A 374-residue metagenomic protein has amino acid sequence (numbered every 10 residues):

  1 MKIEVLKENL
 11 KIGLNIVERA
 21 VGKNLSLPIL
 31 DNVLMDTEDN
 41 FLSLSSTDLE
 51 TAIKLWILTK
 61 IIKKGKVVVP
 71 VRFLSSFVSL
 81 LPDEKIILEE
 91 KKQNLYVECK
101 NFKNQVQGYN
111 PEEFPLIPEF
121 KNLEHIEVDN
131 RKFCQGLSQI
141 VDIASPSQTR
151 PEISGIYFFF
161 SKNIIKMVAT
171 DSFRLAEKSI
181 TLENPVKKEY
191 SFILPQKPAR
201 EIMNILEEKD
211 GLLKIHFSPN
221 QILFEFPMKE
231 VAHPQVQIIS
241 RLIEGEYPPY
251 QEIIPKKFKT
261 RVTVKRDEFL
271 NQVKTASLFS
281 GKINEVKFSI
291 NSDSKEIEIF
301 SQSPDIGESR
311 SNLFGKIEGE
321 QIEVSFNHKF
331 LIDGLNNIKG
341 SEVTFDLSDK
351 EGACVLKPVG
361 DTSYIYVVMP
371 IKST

Functional and structural regions predicted by a protein language model:
M1-T374: Structural preference for solvent-exposed beta-strand-turn elements and adjacent flexible terminal/loop segments within
